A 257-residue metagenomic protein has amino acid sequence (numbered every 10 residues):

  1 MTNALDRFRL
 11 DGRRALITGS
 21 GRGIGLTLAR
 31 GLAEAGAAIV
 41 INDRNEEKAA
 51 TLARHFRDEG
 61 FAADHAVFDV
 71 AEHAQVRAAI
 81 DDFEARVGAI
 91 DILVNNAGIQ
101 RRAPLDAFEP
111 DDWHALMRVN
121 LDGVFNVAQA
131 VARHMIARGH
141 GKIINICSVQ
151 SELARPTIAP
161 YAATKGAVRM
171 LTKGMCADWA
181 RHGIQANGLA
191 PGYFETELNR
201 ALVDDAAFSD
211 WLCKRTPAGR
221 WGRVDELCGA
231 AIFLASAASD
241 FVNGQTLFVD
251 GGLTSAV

Functional and structural regions predicted by a protein language model:
T2-R7, L153, I232, N243-V257: Short C-terminal tail/terminal secondary-structure segment of NAD(P)H-dependent dehydrogenase/reductase domains
R14, G21-G23: Conserved glycine-rich cofactor-binding loop
A103-D106, L153-A159, R181-H182, G219 (+1 more regions): Active-site loop immediately N-terminal to the catalytic Tyr-X3-Lys motif of short-chain dehydrogenase/reductase
P104-L105, D112-M117, I143, L212: Substrate-binding pocket helix/loop in short-chain dehydrogenase/reductase
A128, T164, T172: Active-site helix of classical SDR
R133, A177-R181, D240: Alpha-helical segment proximal to the catalytic Tyr-Lys
S148: Residue(s) in the substrate-gating loop at a strand-loop-helix junction that position the organic substrate next
